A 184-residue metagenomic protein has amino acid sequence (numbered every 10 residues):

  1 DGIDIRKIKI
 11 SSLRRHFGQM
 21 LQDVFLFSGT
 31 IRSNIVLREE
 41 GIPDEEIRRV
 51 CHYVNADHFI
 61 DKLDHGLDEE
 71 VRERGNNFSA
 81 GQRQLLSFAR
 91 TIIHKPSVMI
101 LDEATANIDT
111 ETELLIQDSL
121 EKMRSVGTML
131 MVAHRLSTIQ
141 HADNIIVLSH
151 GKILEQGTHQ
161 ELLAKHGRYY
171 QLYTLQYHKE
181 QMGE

Functional and structural regions predicted by a protein language model:
D1-S12, L114: ABC ATPase NBD Q-loop/coupling interface
I10, D44, K165: Short adenine-binding "F-helix/F-box" segment of the Bergerat
R14-D23, I31-N34, V50-V54, G66-H166: ABC-family ATPase nucleotide-binding domain "signature/switch" substructure
L26: Short helix-to-coil "ATP-lid" hinge immediately C-terminal to the conserved N-box Asn in the Bergerat
V36-D44: ABC-type ATPase nucleotide-binding domains, specifically the catalytic core motifs of the NBD
E45-K62: Conserved ABC ATPase "signature" region
A164-E184: C-terminal boundary and immediately downstream tail of ABC-type ATPase nucleotide-binding domains
